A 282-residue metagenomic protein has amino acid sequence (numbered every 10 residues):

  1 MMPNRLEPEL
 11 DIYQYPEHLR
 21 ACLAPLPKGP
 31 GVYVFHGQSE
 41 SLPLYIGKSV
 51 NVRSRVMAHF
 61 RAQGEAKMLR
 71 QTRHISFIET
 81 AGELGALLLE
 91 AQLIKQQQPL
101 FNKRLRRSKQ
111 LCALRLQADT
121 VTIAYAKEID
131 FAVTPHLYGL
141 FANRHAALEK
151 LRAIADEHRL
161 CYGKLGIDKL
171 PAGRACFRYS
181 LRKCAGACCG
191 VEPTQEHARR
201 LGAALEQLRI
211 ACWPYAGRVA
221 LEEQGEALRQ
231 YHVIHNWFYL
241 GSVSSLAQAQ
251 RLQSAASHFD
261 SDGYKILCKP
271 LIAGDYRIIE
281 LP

Functional and structural regions predicted by a protein language model:
M2-L44, K48-P282: Conserved catalytic/ligand-binding micro-motifs in nucleotide and anionic cofactor chemistry
